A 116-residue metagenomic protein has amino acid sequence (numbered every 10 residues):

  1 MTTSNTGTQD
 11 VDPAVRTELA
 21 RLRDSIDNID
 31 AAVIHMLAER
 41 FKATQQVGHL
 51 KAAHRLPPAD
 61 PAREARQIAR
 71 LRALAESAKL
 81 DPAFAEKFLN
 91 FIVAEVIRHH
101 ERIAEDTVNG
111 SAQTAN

Functional and structural regions predicted by a protein language model:
T2-N116: Domain-level signature for soluble enzymes in the chorismate/prephenate branch of the shikimate pathway
